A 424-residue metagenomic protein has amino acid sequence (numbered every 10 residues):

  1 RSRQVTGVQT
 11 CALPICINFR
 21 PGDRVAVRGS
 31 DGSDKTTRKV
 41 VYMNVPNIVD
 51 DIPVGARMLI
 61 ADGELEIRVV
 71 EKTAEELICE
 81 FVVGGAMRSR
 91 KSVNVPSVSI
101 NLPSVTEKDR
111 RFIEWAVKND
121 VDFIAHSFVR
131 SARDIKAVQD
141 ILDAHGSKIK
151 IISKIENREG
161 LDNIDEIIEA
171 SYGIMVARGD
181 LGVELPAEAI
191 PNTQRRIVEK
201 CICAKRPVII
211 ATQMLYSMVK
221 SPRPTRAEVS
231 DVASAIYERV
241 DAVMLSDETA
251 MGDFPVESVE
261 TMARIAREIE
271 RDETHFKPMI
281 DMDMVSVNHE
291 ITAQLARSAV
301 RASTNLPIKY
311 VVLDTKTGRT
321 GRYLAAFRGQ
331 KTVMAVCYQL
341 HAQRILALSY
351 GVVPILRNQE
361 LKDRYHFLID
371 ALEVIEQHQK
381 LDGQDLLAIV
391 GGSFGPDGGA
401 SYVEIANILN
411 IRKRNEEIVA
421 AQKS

Functional and structural regions predicted by a protein language model:
R1-C11: Single conserved hydrophobic/aromatic residue that forms the stacking wall/gate of nucleotide- or nucleobase-binding
R3, S30-G32, G63, K72-A74 (+14 more regions): Short, ordered loop/turn segments at secondary-structure junctions
A12-I113, V353-L356, I369, E373-V374 (+1 more regions): Beta-strand/loop-dominated core regions that host nucleotide or nucleotide-derived cofactor-binding catalytic loops
S99, P103-V105, L215-I236, R271-A293 (+2 more regions): Active-site-adjacent loop and "lid" segments of alpha/beta metabolic enzymes
N101-T212, M218-V229, I236: Conserved alpha/beta-domain cores
K136, I152, C203, M262-A299 (+1 more regions): Long, charged amphipathic helices and adjacent flexible linkers at domain junctions
Q139, T249-R271, S401-A406: C-terminal helical cap(s) of enzyme catalytic domains, especially alpha/beta-barrels
T320-R322, R328-F367: Nucleotide-binding motor/catalytic cores of P-loop/tubulin-like NTPases across gene-expression machines
